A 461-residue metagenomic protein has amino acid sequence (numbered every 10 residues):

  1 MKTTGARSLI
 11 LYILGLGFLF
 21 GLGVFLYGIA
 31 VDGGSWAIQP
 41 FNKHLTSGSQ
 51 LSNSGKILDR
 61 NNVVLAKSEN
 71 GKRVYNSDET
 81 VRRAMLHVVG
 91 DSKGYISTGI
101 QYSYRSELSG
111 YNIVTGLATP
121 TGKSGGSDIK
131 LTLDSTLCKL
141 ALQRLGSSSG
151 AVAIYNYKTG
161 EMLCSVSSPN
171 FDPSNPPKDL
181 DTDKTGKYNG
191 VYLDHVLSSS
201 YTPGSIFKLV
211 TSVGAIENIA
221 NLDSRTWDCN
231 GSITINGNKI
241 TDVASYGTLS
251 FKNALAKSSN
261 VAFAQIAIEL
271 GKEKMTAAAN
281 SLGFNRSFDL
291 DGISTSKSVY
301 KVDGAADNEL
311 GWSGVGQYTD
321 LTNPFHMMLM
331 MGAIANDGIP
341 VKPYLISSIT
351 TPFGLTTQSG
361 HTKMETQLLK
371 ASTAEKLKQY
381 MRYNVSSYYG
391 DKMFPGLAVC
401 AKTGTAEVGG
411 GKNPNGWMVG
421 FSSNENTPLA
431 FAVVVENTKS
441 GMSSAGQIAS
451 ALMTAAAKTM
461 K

Functional and structural regions predicted by a protein language model:
M1-L180, G190-V191, S200, E273-S281 (+2 more regions): Periplasmic/cell-envelope proteins involved in peptidoglycan metabolism and beta-lactam response
K158-S205, V210-N437, K458-K461: Beta-lactam-recognizing serine transpeptidase/beta-lactamase-like catalytic domain environment
